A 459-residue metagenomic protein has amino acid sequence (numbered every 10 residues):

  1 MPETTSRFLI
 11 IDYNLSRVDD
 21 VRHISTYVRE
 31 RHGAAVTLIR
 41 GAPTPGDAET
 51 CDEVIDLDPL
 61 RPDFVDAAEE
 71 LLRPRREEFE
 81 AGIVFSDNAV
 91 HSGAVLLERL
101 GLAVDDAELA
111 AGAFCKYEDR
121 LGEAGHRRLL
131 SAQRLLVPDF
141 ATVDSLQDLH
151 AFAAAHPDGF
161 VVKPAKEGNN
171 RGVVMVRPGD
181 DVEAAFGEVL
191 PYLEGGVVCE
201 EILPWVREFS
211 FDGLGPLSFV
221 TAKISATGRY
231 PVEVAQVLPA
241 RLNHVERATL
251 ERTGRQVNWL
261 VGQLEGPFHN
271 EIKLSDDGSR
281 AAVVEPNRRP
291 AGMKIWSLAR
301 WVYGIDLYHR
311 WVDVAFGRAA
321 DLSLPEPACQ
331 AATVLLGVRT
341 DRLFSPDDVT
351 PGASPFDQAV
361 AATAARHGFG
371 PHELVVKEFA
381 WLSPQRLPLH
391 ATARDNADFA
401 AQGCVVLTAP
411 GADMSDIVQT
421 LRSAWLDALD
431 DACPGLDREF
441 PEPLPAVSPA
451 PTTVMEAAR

Functional and structural regions predicted by a protein language model:
P2, I10, T249-H269, N287-D357: Active-site "cap" helix and flanking loop/linker of ATP-utilizing ligase/carboxylase catalytic domains
I10, A35-G41, A141: Short, hydrophobic beta-strand segments that form beta-sheet elements in well-ordered domains
V18-V28: Short amphipathic alpha-helix
I39-G46, N88: Short, polar loop motifs at secondary-structure junctions
T50-D139, A401, A412-D413: Conserved N-proximal alpha/beta basic substrate-recognition cap immediately N-terminal to, or forming the N-lobe
L129, Q133-D139, G159-V162, V173-W205 (+4 more regions): Conserved ATP-binding module of the ATP-grasp superfamily
V189-G196, I202-R241, A248-V283, N287-I295 (+2 more regions): Phosphate-binding core of ATP-grasp and ATP-grasp-like enzymes
D313-R459: Peripheral (often C-terminal) accessory segments that flank ATP-dependent C-N-forming ligase machineries
